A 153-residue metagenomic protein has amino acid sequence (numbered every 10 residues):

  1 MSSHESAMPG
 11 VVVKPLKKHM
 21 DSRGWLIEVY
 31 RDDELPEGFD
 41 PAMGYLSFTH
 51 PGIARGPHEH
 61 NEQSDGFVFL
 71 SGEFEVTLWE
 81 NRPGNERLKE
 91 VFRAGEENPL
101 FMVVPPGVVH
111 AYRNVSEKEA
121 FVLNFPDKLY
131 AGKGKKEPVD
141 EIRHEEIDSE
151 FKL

Functional and structural regions predicted by a protein language model:
M1-F101, V115-L153: Non-catalytic, conserved peripheral segments adjacent to functional cores
P99-A111: Conserved SET/PR-domain catalytic core that frames the SAM/AdoMet-binding pocket
